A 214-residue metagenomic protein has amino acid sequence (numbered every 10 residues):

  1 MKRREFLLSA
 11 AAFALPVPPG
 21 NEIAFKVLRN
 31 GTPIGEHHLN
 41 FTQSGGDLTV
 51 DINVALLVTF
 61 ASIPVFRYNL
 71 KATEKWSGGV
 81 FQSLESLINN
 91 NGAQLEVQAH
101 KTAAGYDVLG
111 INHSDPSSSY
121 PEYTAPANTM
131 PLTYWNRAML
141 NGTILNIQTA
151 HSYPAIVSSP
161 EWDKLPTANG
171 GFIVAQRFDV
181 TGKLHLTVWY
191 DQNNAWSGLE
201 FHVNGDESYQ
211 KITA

Functional and structural regions predicted by a protein language model:
E5-V17: N-terminal export signals
P16, F41-T42, V203-D206: A short acidic/small-residue loop/turn micro-motif
G20, E85-H185, E200, Q210-T213: Solvent-exposed helix/loop surface patches that form functional interfaces
N21-I23, V27-D107, N194, F201: N-terminal mature ectodomain segment of secretory-pathway/periplasmic proteins
F25, W76, T129-M130, Y134-W135 (+2 more regions): Tryptophan-centered motif/residue detector
D47-A55, R67, I173-A214: Gly/Pro-enriched, hydrophobic low-complexity segments that function as extracytoplasmic propeptides/linkers
